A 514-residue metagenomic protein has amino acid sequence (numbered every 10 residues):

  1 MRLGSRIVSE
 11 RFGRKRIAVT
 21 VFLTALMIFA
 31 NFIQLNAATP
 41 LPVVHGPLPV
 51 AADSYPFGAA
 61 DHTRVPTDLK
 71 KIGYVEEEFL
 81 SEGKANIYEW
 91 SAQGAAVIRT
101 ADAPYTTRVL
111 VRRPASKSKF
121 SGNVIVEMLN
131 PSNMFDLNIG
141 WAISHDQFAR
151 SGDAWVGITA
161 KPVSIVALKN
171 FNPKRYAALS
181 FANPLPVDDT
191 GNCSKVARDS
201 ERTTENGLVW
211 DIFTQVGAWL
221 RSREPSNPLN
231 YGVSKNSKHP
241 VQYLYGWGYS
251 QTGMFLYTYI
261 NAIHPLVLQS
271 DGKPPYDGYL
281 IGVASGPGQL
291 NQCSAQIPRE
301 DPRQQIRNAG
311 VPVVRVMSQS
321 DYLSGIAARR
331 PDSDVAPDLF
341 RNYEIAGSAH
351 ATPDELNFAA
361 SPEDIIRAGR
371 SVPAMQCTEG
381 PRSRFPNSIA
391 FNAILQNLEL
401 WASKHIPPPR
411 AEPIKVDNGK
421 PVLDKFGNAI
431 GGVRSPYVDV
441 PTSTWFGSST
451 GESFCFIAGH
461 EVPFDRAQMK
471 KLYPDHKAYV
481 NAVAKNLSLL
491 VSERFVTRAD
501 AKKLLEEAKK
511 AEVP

Functional and structural regions predicted by a protein language model:
M1-K15: N-terminal secretory signal peptides that target proteins for export/translocation
T20-Q34: Bacterial N-terminal signal peptides
A38-P514: C-terminal His-loop and adjacent cap/lid subdomain of alpha/beta-hydrolase
